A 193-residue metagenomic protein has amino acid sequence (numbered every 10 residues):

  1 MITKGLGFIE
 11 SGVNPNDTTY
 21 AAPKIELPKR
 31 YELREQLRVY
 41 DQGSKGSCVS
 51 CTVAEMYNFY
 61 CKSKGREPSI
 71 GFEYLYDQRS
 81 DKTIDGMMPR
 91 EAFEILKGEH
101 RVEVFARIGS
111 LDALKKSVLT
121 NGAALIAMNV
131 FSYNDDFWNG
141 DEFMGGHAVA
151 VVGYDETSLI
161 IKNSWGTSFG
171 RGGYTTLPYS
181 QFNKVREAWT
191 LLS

Functional and structural regions predicted by a protein language model:
M1-Y31: N-terminal zymogen propeptides
I2, L6, R34-K45, C61 (+1 more regions): Active-site signature of cysteine proteases
E10-N16, G71, M88-F93, N129-S132: Alpha-helix initiation/capping motif
N16-T18, D81, G109-L111, D136 (+1 more regions): Sparse, context-dependent recognition of short Cys/His-centered cofactor- or disulfide-binding micro-motifs
Y20-A21, F105, E187: Residue-level detector of intrinsically disordered, flexible termini and proteolytic processing junctions
I25-V104, D112, S117-L125, T157-R171 (+1 more regions): Active-site nucleophile-adjacent alpha helix/oxyanion-hole segment immediately C-terminal to the catalytic cysteine
E99-E103, S110-A113, G145-A150, V185-R186: Short small/polar-residue motifs
V104-S117, D135-F143: Active-site substrate-binding loop(s) of clan PA
